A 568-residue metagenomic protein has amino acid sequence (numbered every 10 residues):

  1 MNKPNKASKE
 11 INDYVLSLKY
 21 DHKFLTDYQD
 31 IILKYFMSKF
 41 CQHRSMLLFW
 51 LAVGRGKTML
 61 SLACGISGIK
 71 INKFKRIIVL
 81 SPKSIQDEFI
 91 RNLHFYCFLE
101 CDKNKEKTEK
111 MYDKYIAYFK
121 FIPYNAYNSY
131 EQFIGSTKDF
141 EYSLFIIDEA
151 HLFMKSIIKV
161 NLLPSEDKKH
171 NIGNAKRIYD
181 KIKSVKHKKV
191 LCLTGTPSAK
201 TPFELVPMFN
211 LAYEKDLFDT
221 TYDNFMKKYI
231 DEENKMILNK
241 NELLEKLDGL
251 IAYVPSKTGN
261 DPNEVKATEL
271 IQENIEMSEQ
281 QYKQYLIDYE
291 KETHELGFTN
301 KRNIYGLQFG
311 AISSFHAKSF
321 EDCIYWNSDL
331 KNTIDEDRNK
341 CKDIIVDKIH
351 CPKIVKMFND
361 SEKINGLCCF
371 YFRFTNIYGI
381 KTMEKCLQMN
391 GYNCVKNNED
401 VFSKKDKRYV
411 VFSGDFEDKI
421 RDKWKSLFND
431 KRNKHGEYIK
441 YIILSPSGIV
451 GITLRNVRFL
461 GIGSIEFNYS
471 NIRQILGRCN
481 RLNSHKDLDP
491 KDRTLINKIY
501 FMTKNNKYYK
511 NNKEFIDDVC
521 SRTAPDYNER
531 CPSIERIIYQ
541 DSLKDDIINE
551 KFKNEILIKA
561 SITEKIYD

Functional and structural regions predicted by a protein language model:
P4-L48: Conserved pre-motif I regulatory segment
R44-A63: Walker A/P-loop
T58-A63, K73-F98, A199-E204, F372-I380: Conserved Walker A/P-loop ATP-binding site and its immediately adjacent core in helicase/helicase-like ATPase domains
S84-K114, E214-K215, M389-N393: Conserved helix-turn-beta segment of the N-terminal RecA-like "Helicase ATP-binding" lobe in SF1/SF2 helicases
I116-D139, K159, E166-P197, L211-D329 (+3 more regions): Inter-lobe coupling linker of SF2 helicases/translocases
F374-V411: Conserved helicase motor "Helicase C" RecA-like lobe of SF1/SF2 P-loop NTPases
F402-S445: Conserved helicase ATPase core of P-loop NTP-dependent helicases/translocases
N468-L488: Conserved SF2 helicase motif VI
